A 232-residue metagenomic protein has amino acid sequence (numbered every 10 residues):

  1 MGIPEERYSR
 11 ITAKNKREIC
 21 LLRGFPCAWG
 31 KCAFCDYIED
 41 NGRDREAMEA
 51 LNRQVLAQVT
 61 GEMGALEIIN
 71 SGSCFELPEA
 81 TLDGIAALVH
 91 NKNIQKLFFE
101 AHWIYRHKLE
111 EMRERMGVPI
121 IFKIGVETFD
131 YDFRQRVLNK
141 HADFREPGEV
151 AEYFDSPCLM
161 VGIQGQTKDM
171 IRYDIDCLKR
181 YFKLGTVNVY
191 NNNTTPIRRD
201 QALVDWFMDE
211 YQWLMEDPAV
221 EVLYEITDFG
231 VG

Functional and structural regions predicted by a protein language model:
P4-A50: Canonical Radical SAM [4Fe-4S] cluster-binding loop centered on the CxxxCxxC motif and its immediate flanking residues
A13-N15, A57-M63, H90-N93, M116 (+1 more regions): Flexible, charged surface loops at secondary-structure boundaries
P26, K123-E127, G162: Glycine-centered small-residue hotspots that permit tight backbone geometry or close packing
Y37-L51, G61-E79, V89-H107, P119-F144 (+2 more regions): Core AdoMet radical
Q54-Q58, A87-L88, E111-M112, Y173-C177 (+1 more regions): A generic secondary-structure signal
L77-A86, Y105-R115, K168-D174: Distinct, well-ordered alpha-helical segments
D83-L88, E111-M116, D200-M215: Short, aromatic/basic amphipathic alpha-helical patches
H141-D200, F207-F229: Conserved C-terminal portion of the radical SAM core fold that forms the substrate/S-adenosylmethionine-binding
